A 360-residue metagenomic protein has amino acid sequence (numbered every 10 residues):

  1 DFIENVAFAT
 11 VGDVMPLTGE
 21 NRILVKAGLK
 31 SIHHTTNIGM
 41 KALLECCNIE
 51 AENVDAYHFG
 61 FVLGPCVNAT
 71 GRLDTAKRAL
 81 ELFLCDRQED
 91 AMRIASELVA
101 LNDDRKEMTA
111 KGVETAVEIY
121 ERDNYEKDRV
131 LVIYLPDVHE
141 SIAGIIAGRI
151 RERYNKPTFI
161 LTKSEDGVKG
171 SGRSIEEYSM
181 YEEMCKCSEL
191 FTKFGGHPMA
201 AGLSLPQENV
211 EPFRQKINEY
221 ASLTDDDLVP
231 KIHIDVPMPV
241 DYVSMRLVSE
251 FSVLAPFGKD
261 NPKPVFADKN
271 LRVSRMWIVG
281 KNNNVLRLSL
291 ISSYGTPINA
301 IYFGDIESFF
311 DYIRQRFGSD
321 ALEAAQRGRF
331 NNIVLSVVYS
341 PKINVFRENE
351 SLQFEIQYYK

Functional and structural regions predicted by a protein language model:
D1-Q215, P237, V279: Hydrophobic helix-and-loop "lid/oligomerization" segment in the mid-to-C-terminal part of catalytic domains
D90-I94, A100-Y134, K186-K360: Mid-to-C-terminal polyanion-binding domains and interfaces
